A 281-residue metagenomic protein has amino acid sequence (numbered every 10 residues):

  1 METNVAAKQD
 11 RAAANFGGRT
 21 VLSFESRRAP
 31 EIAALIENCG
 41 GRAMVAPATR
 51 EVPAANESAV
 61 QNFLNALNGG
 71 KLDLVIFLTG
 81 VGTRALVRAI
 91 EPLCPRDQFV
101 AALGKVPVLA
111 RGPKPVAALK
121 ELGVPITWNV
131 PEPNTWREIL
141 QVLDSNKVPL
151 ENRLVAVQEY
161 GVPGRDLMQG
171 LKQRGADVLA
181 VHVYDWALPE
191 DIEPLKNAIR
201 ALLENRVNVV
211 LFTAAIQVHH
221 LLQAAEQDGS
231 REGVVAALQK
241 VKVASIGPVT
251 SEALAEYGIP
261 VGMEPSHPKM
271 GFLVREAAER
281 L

Functional and structural regions predicted by a protein language model:
M1-L281: Conserved beta-alpha
